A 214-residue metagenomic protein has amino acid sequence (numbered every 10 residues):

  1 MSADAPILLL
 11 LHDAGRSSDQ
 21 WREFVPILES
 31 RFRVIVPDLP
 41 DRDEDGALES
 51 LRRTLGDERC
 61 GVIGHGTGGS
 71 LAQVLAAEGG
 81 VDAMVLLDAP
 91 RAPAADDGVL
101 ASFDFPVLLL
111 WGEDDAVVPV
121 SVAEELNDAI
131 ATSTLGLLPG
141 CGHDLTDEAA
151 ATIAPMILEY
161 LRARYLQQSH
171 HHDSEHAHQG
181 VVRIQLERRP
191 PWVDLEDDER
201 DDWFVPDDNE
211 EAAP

Functional and structural regions predicted by a protein language model:
S2-R42: Conserved HGGG/HGGXW glycine-rich cap/lid loop of the alpha/beta-hydrolase fold
I35-G61: Active-site loop/oxyanion-hole signature of alpha/beta-hydrolase fold enzymes
G64-G68, A72: Gly/Ala-rich beta-loop-alpha elbow adjacent to hydrolase catalytic centers
F103, L109-W111, D115: Short beta-strand/loop motif that positions the catalytic acidic residue of the alpha/beta-hydrolase fold
D114-V118, H143: Acidic catalytic loop of the alpha/beta-hydrolase fold
P119-D128: Short alpha-helix in the alpha/beta-hydrolase fold that links the catalytic acid
N127-D144: Catalytic histidine neighborhood in serine/cysteine hydrolases with alpha/beta-hydrolase-type architecture
C141-A154, H172: Catalytic histidine-centered segment of alpha/beta-hydrolase-like enzymes
